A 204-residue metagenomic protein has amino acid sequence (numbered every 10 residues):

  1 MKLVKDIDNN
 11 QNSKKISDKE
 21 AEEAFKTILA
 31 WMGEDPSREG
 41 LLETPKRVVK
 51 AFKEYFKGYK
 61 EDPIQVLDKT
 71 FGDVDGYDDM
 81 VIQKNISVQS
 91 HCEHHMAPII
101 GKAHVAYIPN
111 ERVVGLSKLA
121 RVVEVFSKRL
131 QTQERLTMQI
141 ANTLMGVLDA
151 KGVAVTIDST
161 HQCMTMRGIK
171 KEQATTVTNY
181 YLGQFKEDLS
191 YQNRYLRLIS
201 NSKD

Functional and structural regions predicted by a protein language model:
M1-D204: A domain-level signal for the structural core that forms small-molecule/cofactor-binding pockets and catalytic centers
